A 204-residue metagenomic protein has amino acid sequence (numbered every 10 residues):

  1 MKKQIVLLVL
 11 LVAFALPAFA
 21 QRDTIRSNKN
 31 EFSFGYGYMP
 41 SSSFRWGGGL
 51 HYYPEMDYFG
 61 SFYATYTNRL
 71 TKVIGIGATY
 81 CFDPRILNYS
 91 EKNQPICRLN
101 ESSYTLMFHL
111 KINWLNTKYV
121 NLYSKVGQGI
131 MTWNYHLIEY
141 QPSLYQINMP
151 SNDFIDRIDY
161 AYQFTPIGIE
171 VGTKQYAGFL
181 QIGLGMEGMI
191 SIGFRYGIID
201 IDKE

Functional and structural regions predicted by a protein language model:
Q4-F14: Sec-dependent N-terminal signal peptides
L16-A20: Sec/Tat signal peptide C-region and signal peptidase I cleavage site
Q21-N68, R195-I199, E204: Short glycine/proline- and aromatic-enriched beta-strand/turn motifs that initiate or cap beta-hairpins
N28-N30, M56-F62, N100-L106, V120 (+3 more regions): Residues that define the transmembrane beta-barrel architecture of outer-membrane proteins
F34-Y36, A64-N68, A78, L106-I112 (+4 more regions): Residues on the lipid-exposed face of transmembrane beta-strands in outer-membrane beta-barrel proteins
P40, G60-Q141: Gram-negative (and chloroplast) outer-membrane scaffold detector with strong preference for beta-barrel transmembrane
G48-Y52, K92-L99, P150-I155, A177-F179: Extracellular loop and loop/strand-boundary signature of outer-membrane beta-barrel proteins
K72-I76, K118-V120, T173-G178, D200-E204: Repeated loop/turn-to-beta-strand initiation elements of outer-membrane beta-barrel proteins
